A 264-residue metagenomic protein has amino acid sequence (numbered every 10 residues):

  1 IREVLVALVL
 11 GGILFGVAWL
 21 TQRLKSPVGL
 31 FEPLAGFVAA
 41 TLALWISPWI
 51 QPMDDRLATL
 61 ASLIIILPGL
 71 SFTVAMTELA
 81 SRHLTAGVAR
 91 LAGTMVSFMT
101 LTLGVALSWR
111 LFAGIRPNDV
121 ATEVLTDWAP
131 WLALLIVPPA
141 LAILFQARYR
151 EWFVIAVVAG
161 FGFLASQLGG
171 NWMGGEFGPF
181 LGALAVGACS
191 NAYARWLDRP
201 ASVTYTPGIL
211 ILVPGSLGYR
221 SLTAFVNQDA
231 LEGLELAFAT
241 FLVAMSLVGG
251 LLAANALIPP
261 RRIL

Functional and structural regions predicted by a protein language model:
I1-Y205, I209-V213, R220-L264: Alpha-helical transmembrane segments and their membrane-interface boundaries that form or gate the permeation pathway
